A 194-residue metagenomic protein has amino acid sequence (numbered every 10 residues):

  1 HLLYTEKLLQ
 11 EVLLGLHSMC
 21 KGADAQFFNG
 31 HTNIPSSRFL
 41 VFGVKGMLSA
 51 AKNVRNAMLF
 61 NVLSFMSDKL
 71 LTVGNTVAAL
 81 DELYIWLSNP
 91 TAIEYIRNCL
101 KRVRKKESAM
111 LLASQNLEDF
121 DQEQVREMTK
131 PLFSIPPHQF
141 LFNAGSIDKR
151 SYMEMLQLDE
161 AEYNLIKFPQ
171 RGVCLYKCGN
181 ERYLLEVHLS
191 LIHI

Functional and structural regions predicted by a protein language model:
H1-S108, L112, Q124, L165 (+1 more regions): P-loop NTPase motor domains
T91, Y95-H188: Conserved ATP-driven motor cores of ASCE-family P-loop NTPases powering translocation/secretion/packaging/pilus
I192-I194: Conserved small/polar residues in nucleotide/adenosyl-binding loops
